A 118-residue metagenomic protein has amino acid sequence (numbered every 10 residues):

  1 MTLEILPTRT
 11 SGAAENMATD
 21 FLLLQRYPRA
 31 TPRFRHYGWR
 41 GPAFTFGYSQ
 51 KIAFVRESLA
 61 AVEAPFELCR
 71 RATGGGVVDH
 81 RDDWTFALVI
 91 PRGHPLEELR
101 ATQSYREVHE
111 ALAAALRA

Functional and structural regions predicted by a protein language model:
M1-L59, E67-R71: Active-site loop/lid in soluble adenylation, ligation, and acyl-transfer enzymes
E15, G38, A60-A61, C69 (+4 more regions): Generic, well-ordered alpha-helical segments
A30, A64, L116-A118: Short secondary-structure junctions
V55-E97: A glycine-rich, hydrophobic loop/mini-helix early in the fold
W84-A118: Contiguous, small/hydrophobic- and glycine-enriched helical/loop subdomains that border and often "cap" functional
